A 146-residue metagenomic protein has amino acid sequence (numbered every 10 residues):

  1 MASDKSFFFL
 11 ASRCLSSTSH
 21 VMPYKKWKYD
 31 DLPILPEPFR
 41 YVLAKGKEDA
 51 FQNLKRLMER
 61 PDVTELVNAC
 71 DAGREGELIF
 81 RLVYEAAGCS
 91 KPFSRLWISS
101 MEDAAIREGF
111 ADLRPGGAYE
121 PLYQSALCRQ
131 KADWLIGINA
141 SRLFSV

Functional and structural regions predicted by a protein language model:
M1-V146: Intrinsically disordered, low-complexity regulatory segments
